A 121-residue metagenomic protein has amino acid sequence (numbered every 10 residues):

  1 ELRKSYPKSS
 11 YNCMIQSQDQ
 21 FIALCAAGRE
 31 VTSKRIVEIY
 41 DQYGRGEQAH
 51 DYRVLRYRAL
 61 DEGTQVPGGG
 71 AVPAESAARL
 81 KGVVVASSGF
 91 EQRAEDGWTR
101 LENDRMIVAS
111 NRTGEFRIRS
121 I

Functional and structural regions predicted by a protein language model:
E1-I121: N-terminal segments that mediate ammonia production and transfer in glutamine-dependent amidotransferase systems
